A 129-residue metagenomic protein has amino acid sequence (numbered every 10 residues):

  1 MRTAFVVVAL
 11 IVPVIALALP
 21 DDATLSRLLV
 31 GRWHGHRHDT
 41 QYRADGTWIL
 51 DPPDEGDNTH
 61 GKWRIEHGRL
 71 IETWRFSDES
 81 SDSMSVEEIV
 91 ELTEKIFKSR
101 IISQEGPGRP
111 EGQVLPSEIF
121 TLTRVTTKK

Functional and structural regions predicted by a protein language model:
F5, V14-K129: Lipid interaction determinants
